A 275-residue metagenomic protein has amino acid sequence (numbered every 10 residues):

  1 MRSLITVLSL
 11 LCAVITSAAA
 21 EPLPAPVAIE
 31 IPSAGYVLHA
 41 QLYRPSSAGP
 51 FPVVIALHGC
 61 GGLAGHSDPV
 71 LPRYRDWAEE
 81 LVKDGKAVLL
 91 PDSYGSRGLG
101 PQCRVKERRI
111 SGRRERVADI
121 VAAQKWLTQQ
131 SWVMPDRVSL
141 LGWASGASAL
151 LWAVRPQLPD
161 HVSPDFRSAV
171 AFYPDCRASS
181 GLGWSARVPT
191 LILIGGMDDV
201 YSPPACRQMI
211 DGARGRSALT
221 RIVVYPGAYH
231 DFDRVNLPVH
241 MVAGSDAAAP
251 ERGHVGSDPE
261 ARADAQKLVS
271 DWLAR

Functional and structural regions predicted by a protein language model:
E21-G49: N-terminal cap/lid segment of alpha/beta-hydrolase-fold proteins
G49-F51, G59-G100, A178, M197-P203: Short substrate-entry loop that stabilizes the transition state in hydrolases
R109-S131, W152: Alpha/beta-hydrolase active-site loop
W132-A144: Alpha/beta-hydrolase fold nucleophile elbow
A147-D160: Short glycine-enriched nucleophile-adjacent loop and the immediately C-terminal alpha-helix near the catalytic center
I192-I194: Short beta-strand/loop motif that positions the catalytic acidic residue of the alpha/beta-hydrolase fold
S202-G212, L237: Short alpha-helix in the alpha/beta-hydrolase fold that links the catalytic acid
L219-R275: C-terminal catalytic histidine-bearing segment of alpha/beta-hydrolase fold enzymes
